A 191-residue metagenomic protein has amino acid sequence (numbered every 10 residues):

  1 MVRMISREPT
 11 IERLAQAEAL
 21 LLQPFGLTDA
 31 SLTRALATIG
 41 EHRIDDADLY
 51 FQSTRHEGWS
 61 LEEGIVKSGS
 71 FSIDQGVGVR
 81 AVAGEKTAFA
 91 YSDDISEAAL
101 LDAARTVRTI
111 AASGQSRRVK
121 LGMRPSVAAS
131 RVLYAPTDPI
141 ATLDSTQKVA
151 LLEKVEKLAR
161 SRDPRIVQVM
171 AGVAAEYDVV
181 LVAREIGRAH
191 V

Functional and structural regions predicted by a protein language model:
M1-H190: Active-site bordering "gate/hinge" segments that shape substrate access to catalytic or cofactor-binding pockets
